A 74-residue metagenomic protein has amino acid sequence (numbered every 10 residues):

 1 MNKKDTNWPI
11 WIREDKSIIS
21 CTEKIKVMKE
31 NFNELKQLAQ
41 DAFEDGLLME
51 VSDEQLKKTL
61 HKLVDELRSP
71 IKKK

Functional and structural regions predicted by a protein language model:
N2-Q40, E66, P70: N-terminal acidic leader/helix
D41-S69: Short, charge-rich amphipathic interface segments used for partner binding and complex assembly
